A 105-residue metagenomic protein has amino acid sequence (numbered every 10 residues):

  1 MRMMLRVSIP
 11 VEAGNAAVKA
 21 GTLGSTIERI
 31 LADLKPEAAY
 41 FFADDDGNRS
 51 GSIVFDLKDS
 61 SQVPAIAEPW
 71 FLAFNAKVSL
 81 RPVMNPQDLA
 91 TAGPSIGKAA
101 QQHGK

Functional and structural regions predicted by a protein language model:
M1-K105: Conserved, structured core segments of small domains
